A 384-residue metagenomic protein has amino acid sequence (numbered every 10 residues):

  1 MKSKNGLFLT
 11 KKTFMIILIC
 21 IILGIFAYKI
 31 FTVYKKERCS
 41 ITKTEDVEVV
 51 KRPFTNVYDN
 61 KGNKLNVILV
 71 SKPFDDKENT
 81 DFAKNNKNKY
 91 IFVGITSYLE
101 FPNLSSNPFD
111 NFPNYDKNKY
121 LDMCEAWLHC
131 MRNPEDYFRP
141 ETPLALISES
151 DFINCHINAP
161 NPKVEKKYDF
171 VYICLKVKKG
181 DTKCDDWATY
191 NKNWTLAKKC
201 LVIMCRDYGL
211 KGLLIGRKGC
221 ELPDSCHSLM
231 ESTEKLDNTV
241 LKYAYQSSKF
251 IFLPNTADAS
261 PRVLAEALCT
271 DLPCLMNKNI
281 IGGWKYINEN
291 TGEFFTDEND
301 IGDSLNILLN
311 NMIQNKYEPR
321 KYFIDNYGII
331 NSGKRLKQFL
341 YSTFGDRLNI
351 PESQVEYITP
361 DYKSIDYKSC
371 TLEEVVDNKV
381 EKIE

Functional and structural regions predicted by a protein language model:
S71-D186: Catalytic core of nucleotide-activated saccharide and alditol-phosphate transferases
F152-E231, N238: Conserved catalytic-core segment of nucleotide-activated headgroup transferases in glycan assembly
K242, L264-C269, G283-W284: Short alpha-helical segment that forms part of, or immediately flanks, the ligand-binding pocket in carbohydrate-active
N255-T256: Aromatic "clamp/platform" in nucleotide-sugar-dependent glycosyltransferases that forms part of the donor/acceptor
P273-N277: Short hydrophobic beta-strand element within catalytic cores of glycosyltransferases and related nucleotide-activated
K278-F294: Short acidic/histidine- and often glycine-rich active-site loop of Leloir-type glycosyltransferases that engages
E289-N299, L308-I313: Conserved acidic donor-binding segment of nucleotide-sugar-dependent glycosyltransferases
N310-C370: A charged, aromatic-enriched C-terminal amphipathic alpha-helix characteristic of glycosyltransferases across folds
